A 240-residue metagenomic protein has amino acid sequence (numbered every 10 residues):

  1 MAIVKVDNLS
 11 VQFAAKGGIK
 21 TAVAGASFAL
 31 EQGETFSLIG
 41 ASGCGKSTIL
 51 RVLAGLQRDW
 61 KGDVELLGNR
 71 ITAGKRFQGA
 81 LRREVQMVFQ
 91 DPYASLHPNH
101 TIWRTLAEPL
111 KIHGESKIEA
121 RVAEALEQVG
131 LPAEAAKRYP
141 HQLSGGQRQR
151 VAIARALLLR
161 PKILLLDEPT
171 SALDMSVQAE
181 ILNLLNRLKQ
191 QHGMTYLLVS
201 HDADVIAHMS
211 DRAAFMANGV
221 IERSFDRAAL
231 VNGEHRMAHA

Functional and structural regions predicted by a protein language model:
K16, R70-Q86, H100, R104 (+2 more regions): ABC ATPase NBD coupling module
I39-A41: The feature captures the beta-strand-to-loop junction immediately N-terminal to the Walker
A54: Helix-to-loop junction immediately C-terminal to a conserved catalytic motif
K117-E134: Conserved ABC ATPase "signature" region
Y139-L143, Q147: Conserved ABC ATPase signature
L158-K162: A short, proline-enriched helix->beta-strand linker immediately N-terminal to the Walker B motif in ABC-type P-loop
